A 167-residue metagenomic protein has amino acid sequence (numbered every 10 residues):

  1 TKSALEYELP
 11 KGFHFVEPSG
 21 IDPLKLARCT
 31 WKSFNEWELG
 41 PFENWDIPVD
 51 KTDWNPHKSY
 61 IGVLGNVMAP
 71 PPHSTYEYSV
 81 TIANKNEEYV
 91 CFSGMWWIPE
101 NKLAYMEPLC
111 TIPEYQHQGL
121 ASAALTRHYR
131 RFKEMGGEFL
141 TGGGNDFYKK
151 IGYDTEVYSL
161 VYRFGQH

Functional and structural regions predicted by a protein language model:
T1-S19, S159-H167: Acyl-donor-binding surface of acyltransferase catalytic domains
G20-W31: An amphipathic alpha-helix signature
F34-C110: A conserved beta-strand-loop-helix scaffold within acyl/acetyltransferase catalytic domains
S79, L103, E138-F139, S159-L160: Beta-sheet entry/capping signal
T111-P113, H117-E134, K150: Conserved acetyl-CoA-binding loop-helix of GNAT-fold acetyltransferases
S122, G143-G165: Conserved active-site alpha-helix within GNAT-family acetyltransferase domains
F132-G143: Conserved GNAT acetyl-CoA-binding A-motif
